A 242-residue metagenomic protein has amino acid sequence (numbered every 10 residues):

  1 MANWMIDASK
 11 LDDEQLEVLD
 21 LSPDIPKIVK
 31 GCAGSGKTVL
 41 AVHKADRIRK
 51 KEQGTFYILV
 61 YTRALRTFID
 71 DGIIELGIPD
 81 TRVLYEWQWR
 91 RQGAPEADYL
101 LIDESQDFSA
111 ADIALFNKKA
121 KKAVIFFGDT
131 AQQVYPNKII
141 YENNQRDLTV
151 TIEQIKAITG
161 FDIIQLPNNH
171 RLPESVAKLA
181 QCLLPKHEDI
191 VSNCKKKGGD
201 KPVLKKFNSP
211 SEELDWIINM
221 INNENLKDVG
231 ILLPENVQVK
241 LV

Functional and structural regions predicted by a protein language model:
A2-D80, E86-V242: Conserved helicase motor core of SF1/SF2 NTP-dependent helicases
